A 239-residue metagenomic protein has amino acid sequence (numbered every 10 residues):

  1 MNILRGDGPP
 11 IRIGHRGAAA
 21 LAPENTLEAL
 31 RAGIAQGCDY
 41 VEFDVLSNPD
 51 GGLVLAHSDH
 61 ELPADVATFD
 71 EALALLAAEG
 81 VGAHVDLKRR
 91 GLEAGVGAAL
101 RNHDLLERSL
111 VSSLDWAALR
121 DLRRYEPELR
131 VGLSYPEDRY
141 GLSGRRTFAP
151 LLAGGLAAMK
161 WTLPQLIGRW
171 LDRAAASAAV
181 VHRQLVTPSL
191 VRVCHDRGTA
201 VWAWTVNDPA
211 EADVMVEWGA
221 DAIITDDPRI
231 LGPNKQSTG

Functional and structural regions predicted by a protein language model:
M1-G239: Phosphate-group recognition and catalysis centered on beta-loop-alpha active-site segments
